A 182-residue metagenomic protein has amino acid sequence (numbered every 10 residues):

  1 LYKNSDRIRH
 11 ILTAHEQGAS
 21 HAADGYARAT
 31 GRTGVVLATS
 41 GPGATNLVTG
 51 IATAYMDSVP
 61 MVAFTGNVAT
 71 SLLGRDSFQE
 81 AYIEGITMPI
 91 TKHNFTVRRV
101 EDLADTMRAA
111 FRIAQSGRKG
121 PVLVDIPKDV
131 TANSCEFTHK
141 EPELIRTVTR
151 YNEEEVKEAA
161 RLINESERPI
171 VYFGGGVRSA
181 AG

Functional and structural regions predicted by a protein language model:
L1-G182: N-terminal alpha/beta PP-like core and its mobile active-site loop of ThDP/TPP-dependent enzymes
